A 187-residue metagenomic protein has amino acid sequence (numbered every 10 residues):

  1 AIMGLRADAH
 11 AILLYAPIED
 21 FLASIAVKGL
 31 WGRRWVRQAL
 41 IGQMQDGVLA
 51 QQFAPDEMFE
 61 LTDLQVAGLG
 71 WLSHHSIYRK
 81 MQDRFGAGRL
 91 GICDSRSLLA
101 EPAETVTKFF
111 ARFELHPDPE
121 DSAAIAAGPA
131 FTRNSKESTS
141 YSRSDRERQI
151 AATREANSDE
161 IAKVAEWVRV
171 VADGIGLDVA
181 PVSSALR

Functional and structural regions predicted by a protein language model:
A1-W31, S73, I77-R79, R84-F85: PAPS-dependent sulfotransferase catalytic domain
I12-P17, V36-L40, L115-E120: Glycine-rich loops and low-complexity Gly/Arg-rich segments that provide flexible linkers or classic glycine-based
L13, I92-S95: Short beta-strand segments
E19-L22, G42-V48, D121-A126: Short C-terminal domain-edge/linker segments immediately following a structured domain
D20, L98-E101: Acidic, metal-coordinating catalytic cores used for nucleic-acid/nucleotide bond scission and strand-transfer chemistry
A23-K28, R34, E104-V106, S135-E137: Short aromatic-enriched loop/helix-cap "lid" or pocket-rim segments at secondary-structure transitions that line
G29-L49: Mobile, glycine-enriched helix-loop/loop "lid" segments at the mouths of ligand-binding/catalytic clefts that gate
A50-A67, L72-H75, R79-I92, A100-R187: PAPS-dependent sulfotransferases, especially Golgi type II membrane carbohydrate sulfotransferases
